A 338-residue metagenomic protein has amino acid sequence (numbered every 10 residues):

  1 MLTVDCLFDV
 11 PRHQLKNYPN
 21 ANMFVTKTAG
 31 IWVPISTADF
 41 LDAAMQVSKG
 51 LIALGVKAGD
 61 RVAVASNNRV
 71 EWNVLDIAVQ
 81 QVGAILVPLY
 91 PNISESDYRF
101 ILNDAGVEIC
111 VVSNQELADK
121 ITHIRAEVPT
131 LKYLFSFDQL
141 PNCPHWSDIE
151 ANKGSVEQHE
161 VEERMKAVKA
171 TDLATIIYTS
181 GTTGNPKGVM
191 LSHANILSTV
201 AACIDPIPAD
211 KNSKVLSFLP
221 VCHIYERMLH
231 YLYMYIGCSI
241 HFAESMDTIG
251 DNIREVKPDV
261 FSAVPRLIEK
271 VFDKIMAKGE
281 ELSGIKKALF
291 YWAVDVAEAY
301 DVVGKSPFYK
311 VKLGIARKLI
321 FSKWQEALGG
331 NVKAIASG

Functional and structural regions predicted by a protein language model:
P19-N22, S136, S155-Y178, N185 (+1 more regions): Conserved pre-ATP/AMP-binding loop-to-beta segment of ANL
M23-I77, S94-R99, S147-G154, H193: Conserved AMP-binding/adenylate-forming core of the ANL superfamily
P34-A38, A174-V200: Conserved AMP-binding A3 loop
L54, I77, Q81-E150: Structural core segment of the AMP-binding/adenylate-forming
R61, N67-V87, P91-E95, N103-I109 (+2 more regions): A short helix-loop-beta submotif of the ANL/AMP-binding
P91-H123, T199-L216, M246-V260, E326-A327: Conserved ATP-dependent adenylate/AMP-binding module captured primarily in the ANL superfamily
E116-A170, I275-K323: ANL superfamily adenylate-forming
L197-K214, V221-F321, N331: Conserved AMP-binding/adenylation subdomain of ANL enzymes
